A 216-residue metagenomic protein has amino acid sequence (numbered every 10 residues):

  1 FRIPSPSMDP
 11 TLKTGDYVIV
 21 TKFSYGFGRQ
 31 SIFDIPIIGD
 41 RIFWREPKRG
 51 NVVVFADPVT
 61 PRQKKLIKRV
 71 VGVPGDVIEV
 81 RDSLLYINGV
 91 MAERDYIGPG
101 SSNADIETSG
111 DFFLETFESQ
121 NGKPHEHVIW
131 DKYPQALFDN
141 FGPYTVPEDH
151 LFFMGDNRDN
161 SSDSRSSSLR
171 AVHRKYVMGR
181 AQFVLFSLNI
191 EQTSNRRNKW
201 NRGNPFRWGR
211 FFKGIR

Functional and structural regions predicted by a protein language model:
F1-M8: Aromatic-capped interface at the extracytoplasmic side of an N-terminal signal-anchor transmembrane helix
P10-R216: Soluble "head" domains of membrane/secretory-pathway proteins
